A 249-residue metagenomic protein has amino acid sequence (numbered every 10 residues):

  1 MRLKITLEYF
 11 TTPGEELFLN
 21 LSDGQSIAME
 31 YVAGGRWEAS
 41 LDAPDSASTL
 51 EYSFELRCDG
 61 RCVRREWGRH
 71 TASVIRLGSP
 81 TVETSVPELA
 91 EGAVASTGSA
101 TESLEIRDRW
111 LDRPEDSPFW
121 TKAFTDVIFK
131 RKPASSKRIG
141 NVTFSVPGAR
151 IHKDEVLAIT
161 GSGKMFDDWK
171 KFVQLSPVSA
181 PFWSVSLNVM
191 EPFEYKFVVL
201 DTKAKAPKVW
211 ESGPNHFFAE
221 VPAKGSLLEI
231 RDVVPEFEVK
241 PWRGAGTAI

Functional and structural regions predicted by a protein language model:
R2, E8-A47, R57-G78, V146-P192 (+1 more regions): Aromatic-rich carbohydrate-binding modules that target alpha-glucans
Y9-N20, Y31, E38-A39, S85 (+8 more regions): Intrinsically disordered, low-complexity linker/tail regions enriched in polar/charged residues
C58-K122, D201-T247: Structured interaction patches on ligand/partner-binding surfaces of diverse proteins
